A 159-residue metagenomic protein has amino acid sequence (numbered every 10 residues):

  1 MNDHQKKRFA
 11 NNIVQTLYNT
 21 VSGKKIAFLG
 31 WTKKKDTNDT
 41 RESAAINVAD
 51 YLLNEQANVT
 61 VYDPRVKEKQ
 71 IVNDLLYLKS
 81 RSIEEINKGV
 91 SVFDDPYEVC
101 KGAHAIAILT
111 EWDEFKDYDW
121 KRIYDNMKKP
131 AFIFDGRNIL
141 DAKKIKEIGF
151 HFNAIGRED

Functional and structural regions predicted by a protein language model:
M1-D159: Structural/interface elements that position substrates and couple domains in central-metabolism enzymes
